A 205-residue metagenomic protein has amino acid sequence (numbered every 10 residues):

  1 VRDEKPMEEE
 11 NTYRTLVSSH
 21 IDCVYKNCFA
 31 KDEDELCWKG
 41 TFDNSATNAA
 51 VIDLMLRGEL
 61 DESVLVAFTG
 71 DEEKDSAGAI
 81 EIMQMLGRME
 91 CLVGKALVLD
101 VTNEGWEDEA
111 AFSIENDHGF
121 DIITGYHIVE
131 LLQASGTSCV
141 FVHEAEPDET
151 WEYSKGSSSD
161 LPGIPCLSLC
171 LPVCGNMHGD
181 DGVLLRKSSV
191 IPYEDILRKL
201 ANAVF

Functional and structural regions predicted by a protein language model:
R2-A46: Catalytic-core environment of secreted peptidases
M7-T12, N27-E33, V51-L60, E130-T137 (+2 more regions): Alpha-helix C-terminal capping segments
V17, A67, K95-L97, P165-L169: Hydrophobic/aromatic beta-strand patches that form the interior of the parallel beta-sheet core in alpha/beta enzyme
S19-I21, D100-V101, C170-G175: Short, small-residue-rich loop/turn micro-motifs
V24-K26, W38-F120, C139-K155: Acidic/histidine-rich catalytic neighborhood of metal-dependent amide-processing enzymes
D32, I82-M85, S158-S159, L185: Short, solvent-exposed amphipathic alpha-helical segments in soluble enzyme and RNA/protein-processing domains
E107-F205: Active-site-adjacent substrate-binding region of metalloamidase/peptidase-like peptide-processing proteins
